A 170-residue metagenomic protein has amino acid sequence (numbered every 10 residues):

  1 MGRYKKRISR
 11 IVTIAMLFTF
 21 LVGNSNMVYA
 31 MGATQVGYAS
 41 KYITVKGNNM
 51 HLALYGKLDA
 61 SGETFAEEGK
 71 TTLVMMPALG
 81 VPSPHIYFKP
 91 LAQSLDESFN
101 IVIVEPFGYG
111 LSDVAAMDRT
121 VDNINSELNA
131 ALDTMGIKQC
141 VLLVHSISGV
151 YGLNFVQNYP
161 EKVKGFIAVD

Functional and structural regions predicted by a protein language model:
G2-V12: Bacterial N-terminal signal peptides that target proteins for export
M16-V22: Hydrophobic core
V22-V36: Sec-dependent signal peptide cleavage junction
G47, G69, E97, D133-Q139 (+1 more regions): Active-site acidic short loop of glycosyltransferases
H51-L111: Conserved HGGG/HGGXW glycine-rich cap/lid loop of the alpha/beta-hydrolase fold
A92, L132, F155-V156: A conserved amphipathic alpha-helix that caps or lines the catalytic cleft of carbohydrate- and lipid-modifying enzymes
I103-V141: Active-site loop/oxyanion-hole signature of alpha/beta-hydrolase fold enzymes
K138-D170: Conserved hydrolase catalytic core segment
